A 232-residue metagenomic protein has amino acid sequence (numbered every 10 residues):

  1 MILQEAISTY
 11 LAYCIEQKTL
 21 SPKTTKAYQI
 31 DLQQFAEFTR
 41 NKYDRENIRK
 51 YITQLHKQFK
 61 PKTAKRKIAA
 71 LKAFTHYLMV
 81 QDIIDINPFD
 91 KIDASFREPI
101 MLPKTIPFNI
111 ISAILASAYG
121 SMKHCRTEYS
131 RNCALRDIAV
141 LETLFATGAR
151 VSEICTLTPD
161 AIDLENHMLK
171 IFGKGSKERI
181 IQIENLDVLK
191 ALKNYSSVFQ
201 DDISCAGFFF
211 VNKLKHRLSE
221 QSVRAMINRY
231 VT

Functional and structural regions predicted by a protein language model:
M1-T232: Conserved catalytic core of the tyrosine transesterase superfamily
